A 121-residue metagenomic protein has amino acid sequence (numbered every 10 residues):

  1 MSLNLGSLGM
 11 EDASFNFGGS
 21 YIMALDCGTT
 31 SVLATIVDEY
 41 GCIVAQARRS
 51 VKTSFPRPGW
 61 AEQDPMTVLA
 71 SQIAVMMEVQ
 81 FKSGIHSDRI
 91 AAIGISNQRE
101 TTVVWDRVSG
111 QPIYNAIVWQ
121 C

Functional and structural regions predicted by a protein language model:
M1-N115: N-terminal glycine/serine-rich phosphate-binding loop of ATP-dependent small-molecule kinases, especially carbohydrate
C121: Carbohydrate-associated surface elements
